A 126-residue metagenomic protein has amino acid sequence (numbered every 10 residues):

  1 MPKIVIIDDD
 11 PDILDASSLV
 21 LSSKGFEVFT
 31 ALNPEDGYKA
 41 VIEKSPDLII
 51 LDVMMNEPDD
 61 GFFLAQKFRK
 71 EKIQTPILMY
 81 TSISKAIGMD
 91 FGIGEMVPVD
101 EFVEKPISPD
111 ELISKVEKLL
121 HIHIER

Functional and structural regions predicted by a protein language model:
D8, D52-V53: Active-site residues of response regulator receiver
D10-L14, A86, P109: Short acidic/polar segment at the start of the alpha1 helix of CheY-like receiver
P11-F29: Two-component/phosphorelay signaling modules centered on CheY-like receiver
T30-K39, D60-G61: Helix N-cap/capping motif at the beta->alpha junctions
K39, F62-I73: Short amphipathic alpha-helix used as the core "switch/output" element in two-component signaling
K44-L51: Active-site beta3 strand of CheY-like receiver
Y80-S82: Hydrophobic/aromatic residues positioned on beta-strands within the core alpha/beta folds
E104-V116, I124: C-terminal output helix
